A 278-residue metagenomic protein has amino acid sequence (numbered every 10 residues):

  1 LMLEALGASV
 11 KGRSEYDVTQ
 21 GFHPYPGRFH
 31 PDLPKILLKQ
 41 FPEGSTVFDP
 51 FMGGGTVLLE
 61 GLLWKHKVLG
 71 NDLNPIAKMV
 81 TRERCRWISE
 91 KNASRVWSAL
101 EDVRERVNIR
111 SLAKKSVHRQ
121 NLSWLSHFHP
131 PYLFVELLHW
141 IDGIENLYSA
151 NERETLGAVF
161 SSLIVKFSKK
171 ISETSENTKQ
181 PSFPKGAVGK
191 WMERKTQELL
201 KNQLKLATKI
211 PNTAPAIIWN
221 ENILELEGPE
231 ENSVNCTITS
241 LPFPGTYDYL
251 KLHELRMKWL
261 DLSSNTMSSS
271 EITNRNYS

Functional and structural regions predicted by a protein language model:
L1-E43: S-adenosyl-L-methionine
Q20-P24, N71, H127, N146: Short, charged/polar micro-motifs that form catalytic or ligand-binding hotspots
P26, H30, A77, L133 (+2 more regions): Hydrophobic (often cysteine-bearing) scaffold residues that line and stabilize catalytic clefts of nucleotide/cofactor
F41, A77, C85-S89, F167 (+1 more regions): A generic secondary-structure signal for well-formed alpha-helical elements
V47-W64, V68-P75, T81, L156 (+1 more regions): Conserved proline-anchored active-site loop of SAM-dependent methyltransferases that bridges a beta-strand
I76-G143, L147, D261-N276: Conserved phosphoryl-transfer catalytic core
F134-T239, P244-L252: SAM-dependent nucleic-acid methyltransferase catalytic core
E227, C236, P242-S278: SAM-dependent methyltransferase catalytic-core segment centered on the flexible catalytic loop and adjoining short
